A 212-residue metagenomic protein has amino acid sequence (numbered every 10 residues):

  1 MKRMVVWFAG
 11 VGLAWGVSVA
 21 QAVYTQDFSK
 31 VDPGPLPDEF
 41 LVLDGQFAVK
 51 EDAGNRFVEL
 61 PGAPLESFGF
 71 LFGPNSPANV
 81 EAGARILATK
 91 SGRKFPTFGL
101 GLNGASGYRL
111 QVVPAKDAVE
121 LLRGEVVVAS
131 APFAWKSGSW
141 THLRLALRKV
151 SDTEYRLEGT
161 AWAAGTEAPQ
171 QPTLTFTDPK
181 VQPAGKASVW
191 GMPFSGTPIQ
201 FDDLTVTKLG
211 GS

Functional and structural regions predicted by a protein language model:
W7-G16: Bacterial N-terminal signal peptides
F28, A82-A84, S139-V150, Y155-A161: Short tryptophan-centered beta-strand motifs in secreted/extracellular beta-sheet-rich domains of glycan-recognition
F28, D202-V206: Extracellular beta-strand elements of beta-rich domains used for carbohydrate recognition/degradation or cell-matrix
D32-E59, P64-E66: Extracellular glycan-recognition surfaces and repeat-rich motifs
A53-G54, L60-V126: Secretory/extracellular carbohydrate-interaction modules and structurally similar beta-sandwich "look-alikes"
F68-P74, V128-W135, F176-D178, W190-G191: Beta-strand-rich interaction surfaces with strong enrichment in secreted/lumenal proteins
R123-R144: Short, aromatic/His-centered strand-loop micro-motif at the edge of beta-sheets
A168-Q200: Flexible glycan-contacting loops in extracellular carbohydrate-active proteins
